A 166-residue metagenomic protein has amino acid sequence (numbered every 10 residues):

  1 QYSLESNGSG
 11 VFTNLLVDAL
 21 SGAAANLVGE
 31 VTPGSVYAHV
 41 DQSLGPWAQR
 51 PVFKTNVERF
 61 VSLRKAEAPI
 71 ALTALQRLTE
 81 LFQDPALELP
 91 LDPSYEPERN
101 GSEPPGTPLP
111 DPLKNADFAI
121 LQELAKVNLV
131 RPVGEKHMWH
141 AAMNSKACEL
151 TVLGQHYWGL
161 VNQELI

Functional and structural regions predicted by a protein language model:
Q1-I166: Cysteine endopeptidase catalytic domains of the caspase/legumain-like
